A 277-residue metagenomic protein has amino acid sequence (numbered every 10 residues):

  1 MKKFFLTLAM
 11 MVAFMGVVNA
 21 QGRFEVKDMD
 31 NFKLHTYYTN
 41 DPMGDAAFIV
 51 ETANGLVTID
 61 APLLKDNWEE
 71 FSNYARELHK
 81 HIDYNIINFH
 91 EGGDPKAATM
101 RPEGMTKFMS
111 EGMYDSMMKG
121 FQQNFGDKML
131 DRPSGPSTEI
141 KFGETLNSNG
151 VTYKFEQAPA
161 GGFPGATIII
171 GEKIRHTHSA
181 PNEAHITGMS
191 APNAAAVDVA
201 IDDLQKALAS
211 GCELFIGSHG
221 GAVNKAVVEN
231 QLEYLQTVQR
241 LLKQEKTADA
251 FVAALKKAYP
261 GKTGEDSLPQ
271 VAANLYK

Functional and structural regions predicted by a protein language model:
F4-F14: Sec-dependent N-terminal signal peptides
G16-A20: Sec/Tat signal peptide C-region and signal peptidase I cleavage site
Q21-E77, A166-S179: Conserved beta-strand hairpin/beta-sheet module of binuclear metal-dependent hydrolase folds, prominently
R23-M29, M105-G165: Metallo-beta-lactamase
Y37-N40, T52-A53, I59-P62, I86-E91 (+4 more regions): Active-site-proximal beta-strand/loop segments in catalytic clefts of secreted hydrolases
N54-G55, K65-T106, S210: Active-site metal-binding motif and surrounding structural segment of the metallo-beta-lactamase
L63-L64, P159-N230, T237: Metallo-beta-lactamase
F108-M109, S116-M118, A209-L214, G221-K277: Accessory terminal helices/loops
